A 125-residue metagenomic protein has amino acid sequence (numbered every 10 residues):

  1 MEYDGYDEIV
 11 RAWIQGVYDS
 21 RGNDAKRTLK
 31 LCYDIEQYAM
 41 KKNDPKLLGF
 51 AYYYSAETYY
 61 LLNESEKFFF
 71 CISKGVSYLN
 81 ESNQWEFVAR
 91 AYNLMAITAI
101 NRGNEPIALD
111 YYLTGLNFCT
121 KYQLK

Functional and structural regions predicted by a protein language model:
M1-Y33, Q37, P45-K46: N-terminal leader/linker segments that initiate helical-solenoid repeat arrays
Q15-G16, L48, S55, V88 (+1 more regions): Structural register within alpha-helical repeat arrays
D19-S20, Y52, Y59, Y92 (+1 more regions): Residue at a conserved register position within TPR or TPR-like alpha-solenoid repeats
Y33-M40, S73-Q84, L113-L124: Amphipathic alpha-helical segments of tetratricopeptide repeats
